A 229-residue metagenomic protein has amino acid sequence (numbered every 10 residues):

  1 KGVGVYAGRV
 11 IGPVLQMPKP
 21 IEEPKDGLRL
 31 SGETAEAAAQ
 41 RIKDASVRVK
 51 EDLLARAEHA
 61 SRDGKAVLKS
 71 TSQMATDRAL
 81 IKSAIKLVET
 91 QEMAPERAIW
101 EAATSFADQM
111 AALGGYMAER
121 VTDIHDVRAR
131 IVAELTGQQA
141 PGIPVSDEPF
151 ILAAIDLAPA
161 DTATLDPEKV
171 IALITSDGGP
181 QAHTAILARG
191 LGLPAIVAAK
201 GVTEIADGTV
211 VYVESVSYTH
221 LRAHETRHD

Functional and structural regions predicted by a protein language model:
K1-R222, R227: Non-catalytic, soluble scaffold/interaction modules
